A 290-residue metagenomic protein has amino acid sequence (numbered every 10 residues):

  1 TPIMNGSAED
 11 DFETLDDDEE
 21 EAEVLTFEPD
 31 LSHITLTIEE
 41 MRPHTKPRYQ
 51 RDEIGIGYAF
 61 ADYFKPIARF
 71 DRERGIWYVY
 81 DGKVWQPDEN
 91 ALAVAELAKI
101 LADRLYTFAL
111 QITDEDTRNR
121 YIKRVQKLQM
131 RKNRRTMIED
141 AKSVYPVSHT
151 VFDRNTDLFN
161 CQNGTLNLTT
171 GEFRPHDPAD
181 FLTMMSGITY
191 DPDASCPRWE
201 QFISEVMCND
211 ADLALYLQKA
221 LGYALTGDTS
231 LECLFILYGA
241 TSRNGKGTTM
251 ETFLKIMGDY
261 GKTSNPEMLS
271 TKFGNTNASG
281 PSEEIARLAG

Functional and structural regions predicted by a protein language model:
T1-S32, W85: TOPRIM fold recognition
A22-I188: Intein modules and their embedded homing endonuclease domains
A68-A93, N119, T165-R287: P-loop NTPase catalytic core of nucleic-acid-dependent motor ATPases
G290: Conserved AAA+/SF3 P-loop NTPase catalytic/coupling segment centered on the Walker-B
